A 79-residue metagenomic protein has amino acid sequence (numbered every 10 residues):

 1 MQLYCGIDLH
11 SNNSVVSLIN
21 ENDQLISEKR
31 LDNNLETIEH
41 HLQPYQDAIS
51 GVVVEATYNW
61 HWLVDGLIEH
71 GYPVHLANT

Functional and structural regions predicted by a protein language model:
M1-T79: Phosphate- and other anionic-substrate recognition elements at nucleic-acid/protein interfaces
